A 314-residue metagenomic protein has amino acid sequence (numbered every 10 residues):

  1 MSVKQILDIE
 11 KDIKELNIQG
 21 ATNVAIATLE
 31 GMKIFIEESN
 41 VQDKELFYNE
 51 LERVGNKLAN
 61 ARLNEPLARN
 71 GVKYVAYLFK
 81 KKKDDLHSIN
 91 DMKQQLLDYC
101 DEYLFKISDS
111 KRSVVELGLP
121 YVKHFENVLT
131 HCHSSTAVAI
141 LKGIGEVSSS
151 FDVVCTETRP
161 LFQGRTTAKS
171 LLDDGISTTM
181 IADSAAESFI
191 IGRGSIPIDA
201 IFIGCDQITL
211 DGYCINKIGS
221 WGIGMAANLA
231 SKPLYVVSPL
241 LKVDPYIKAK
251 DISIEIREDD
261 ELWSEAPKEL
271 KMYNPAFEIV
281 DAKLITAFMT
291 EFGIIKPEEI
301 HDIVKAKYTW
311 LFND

Functional and structural regions predicted by a protein language model:
M1-K93: Long amphipathic alpha-helical segments
T22, V128, C132-V138, P160: Gly/Ser/Thr-rich loops at beta-strand to alpha-helix junctions that form or flank small-molecule/cofactor-binding
R53-K81, E102, K106, E116 (+2 more regions): Non-catalytic, soluble scaffold/interaction modules
K73-H124, S149-I201: Ligand-binding beta-strand-loop-alpha-helix segment within the catalytic cores of soluble metabolic enzymes
S134-E146, G224: Histidine-anchored nucleotide/phosphate-binding helix
S148, T156-D314: Conserved phosphate- and dinucleotide-binding cores of soluble alpha/beta proteins, encompassing both enzyme active
